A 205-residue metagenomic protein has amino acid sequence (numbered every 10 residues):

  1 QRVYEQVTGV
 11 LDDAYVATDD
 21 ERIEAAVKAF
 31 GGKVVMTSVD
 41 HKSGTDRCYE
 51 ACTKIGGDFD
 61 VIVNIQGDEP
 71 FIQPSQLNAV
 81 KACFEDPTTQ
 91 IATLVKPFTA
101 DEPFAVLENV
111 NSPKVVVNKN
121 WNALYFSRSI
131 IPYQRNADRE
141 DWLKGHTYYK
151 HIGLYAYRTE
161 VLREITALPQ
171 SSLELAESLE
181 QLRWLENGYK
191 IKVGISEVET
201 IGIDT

Functional and structural regions predicted by a protein language model:
Q1-A17: N-terminal glycine-rich phosphate-binding loop and ensuing alpha1 helix
L11, G57-F59, D86-I91, Y189: Short, high-confidence coil segments that cap the C-terminus of an alpha-helix and link into the following beta-strand
Y15, E21-A79: Short phosphate-binding loop-to-helix
T18-D19, I72, Y157, D204: A conserved hydrophobic position in a structured secondary element of the catalytic/binding core that shapes
G57, E140-T205: Conserved alpha/beta core of the MobA/IspD/sugar-nucleotide pyrophosphorylase nucleotidyltransferase superfamily
Q73-T166: Conserved core of the sugar-phosphate nucleotidyltransferase
